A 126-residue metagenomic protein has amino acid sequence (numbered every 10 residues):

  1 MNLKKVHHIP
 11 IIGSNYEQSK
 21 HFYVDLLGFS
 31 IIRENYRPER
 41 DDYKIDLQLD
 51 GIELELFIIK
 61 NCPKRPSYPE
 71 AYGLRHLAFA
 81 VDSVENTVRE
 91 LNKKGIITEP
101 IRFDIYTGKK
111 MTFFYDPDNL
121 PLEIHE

Functional and structural regions predicted by a protein language model:
M1-N2, D46, V88-E126: Vicinal oxygen chelate
M1-Q18, L74-L77: N-terminal beta-strand motif that seeds the catalytic metal site of vicinal oxygen chelate
K5, D41-Y43, G73, G108: Exposed loop/turn and edge beta-strand positions of beta-sandwich/beta-sheet ligand-binding modules
I11-E53, K93: Core segments of cupin and vicinal oxygen chelate
F22, E85-E90: Short amphipathic alpha-helices within nucleic acid-binding modules
I32-E34, R40-D42, L56, N61-S67 (+1 more regions): A short, acidic/glycine-rich surface segment
L54-L56, I124: Generic preference for hydrophobic
E70-E85: Mid-chain, well-packed structural core segment of small domains
